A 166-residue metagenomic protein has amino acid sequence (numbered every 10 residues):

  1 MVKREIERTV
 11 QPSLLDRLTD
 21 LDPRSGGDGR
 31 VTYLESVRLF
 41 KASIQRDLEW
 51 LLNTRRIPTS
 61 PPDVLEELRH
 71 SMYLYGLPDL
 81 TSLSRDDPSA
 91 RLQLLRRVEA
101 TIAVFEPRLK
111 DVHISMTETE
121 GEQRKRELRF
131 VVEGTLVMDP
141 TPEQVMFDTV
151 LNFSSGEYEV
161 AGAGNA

Functional and structural regions predicted by a protein language model:
M1-D86, V137-A166: Immediate N-terminus of the mature polypeptide
S60-P62, K110-I114: Short beta-strand elements
S82-F105, L109-D111: Mid-length scaffold segments of soluble, non-membrane domains
M116-E120, L136, G164: Short, well-ordered turn and helix-capping elements at secondary-structure junctions
T117-F130: Beta-rich nucleic-acid/ligand-interaction surfaces
L128-P140: Charged, glycine-enriched surface loops/patches that mediate electrostatic binding to polyanionic ligands
